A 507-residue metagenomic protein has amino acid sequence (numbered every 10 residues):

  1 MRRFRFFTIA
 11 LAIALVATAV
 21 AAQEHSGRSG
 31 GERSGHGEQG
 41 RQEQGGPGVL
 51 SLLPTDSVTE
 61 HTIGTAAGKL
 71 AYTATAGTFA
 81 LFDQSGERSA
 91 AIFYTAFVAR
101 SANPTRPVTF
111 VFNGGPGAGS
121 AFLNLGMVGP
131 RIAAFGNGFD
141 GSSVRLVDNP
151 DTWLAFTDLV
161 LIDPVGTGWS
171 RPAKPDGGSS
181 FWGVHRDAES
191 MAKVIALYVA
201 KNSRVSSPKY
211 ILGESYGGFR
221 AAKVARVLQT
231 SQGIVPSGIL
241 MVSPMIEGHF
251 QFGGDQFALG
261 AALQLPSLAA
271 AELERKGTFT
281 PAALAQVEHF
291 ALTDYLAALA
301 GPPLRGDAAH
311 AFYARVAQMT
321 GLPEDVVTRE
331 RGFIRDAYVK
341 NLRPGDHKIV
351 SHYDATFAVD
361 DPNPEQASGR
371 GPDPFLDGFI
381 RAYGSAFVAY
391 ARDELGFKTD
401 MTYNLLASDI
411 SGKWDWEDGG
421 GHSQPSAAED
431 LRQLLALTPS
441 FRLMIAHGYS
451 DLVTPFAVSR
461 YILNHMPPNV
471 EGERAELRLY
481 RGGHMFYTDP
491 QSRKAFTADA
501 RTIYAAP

Functional and structural regions predicted by a protein language model:
G27-G45, G86-S180, N464: N-terminal cap/lid subdomain of alpha/beta-hydrolase-fold enzymes
R131-A134, Q229-G321: A catalytic-pocket lid/entrance helix-loop region that shapes and gates access to the active site across common
L154-T157, P164, F181-A200: Alpha/beta-hydrolase active-site loop
R204-Y216: Alpha/beta-hydrolase fold nucleophile elbow
G213-R226: Glycine-rich nucleophile elbow surrounding the catalytic serine of serine-hydrolase chemistry
K223, F441, P455-H465: Short alpha-helix in the alpha/beta-hydrolase fold that links the catalytic acid
G306-V453: Alpha/beta-hydrolase fold catalytic core
G483-S492: Catalytic histidine-centered segment of alpha/beta-hydrolase-like enzymes
